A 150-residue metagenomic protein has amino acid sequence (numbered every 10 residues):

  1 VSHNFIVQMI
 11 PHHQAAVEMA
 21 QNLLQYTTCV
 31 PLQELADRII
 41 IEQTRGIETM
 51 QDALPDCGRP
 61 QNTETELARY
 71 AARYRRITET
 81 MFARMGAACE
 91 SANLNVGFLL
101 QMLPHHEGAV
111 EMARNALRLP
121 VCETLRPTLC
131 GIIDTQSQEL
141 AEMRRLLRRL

Functional and structural regions predicted by a protein language model:
V1-L150: All-alpha RGS (Regulator of G-protein Signaling) helical domain and cognate RGS-like helical scaffolds
